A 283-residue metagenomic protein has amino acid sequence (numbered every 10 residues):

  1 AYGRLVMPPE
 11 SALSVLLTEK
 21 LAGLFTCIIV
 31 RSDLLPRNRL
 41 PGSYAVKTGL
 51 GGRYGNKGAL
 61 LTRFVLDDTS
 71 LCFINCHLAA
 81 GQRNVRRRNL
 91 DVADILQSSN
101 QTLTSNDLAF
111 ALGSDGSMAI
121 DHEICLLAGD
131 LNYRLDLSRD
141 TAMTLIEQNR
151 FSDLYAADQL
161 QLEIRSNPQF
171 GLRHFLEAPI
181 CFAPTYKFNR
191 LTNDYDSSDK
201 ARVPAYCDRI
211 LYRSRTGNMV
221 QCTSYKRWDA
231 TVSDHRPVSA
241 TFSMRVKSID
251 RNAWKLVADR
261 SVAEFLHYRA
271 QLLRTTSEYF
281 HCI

Functional and structural regions predicted by a protein language model:
A1-A79: Structured beta-strand-rich core segments of catalytic domains in phosphoester-bond hydrolases
Y2-S11, P41, L60, L66 (+1 more regions): Catalytic lobes of large eukaryotic enzymes
